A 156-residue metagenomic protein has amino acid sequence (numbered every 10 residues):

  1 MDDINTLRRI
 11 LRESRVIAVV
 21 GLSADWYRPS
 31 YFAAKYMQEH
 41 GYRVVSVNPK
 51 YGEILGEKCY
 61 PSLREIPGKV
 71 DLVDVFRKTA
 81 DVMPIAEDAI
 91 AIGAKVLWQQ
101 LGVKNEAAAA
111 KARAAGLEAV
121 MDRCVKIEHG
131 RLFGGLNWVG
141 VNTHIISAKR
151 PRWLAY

Functional and structural regions predicted by a protein language model:
M1-D3, E53-M83: Glycine-rich, highly charged phosphate/nucleotide-binding loops
I17-V20: Conserved beta-strand elements of the Class I
S23-Y27, K35-I54: NAD(P)-binding Rossmann-fold cofactor-contacting core
H40-Y42, I92-L97, A115-L117: A short helix->loop->beta-strand "cap" motif at the edges of active sites that frequently abuts
I54-E57, D71, A107-A110, E128-G134: Short, charged, surface-exposed secondary-structure boundary motifs
V70-E106: Mid-chain, well-packed structural core segment of small domains
L101-K126: Rossmann-fold NAD(P)-binding glycine/threonine-rich loop
G140-Y156: Conserved anion/nucleotide-ligand pocket segment
